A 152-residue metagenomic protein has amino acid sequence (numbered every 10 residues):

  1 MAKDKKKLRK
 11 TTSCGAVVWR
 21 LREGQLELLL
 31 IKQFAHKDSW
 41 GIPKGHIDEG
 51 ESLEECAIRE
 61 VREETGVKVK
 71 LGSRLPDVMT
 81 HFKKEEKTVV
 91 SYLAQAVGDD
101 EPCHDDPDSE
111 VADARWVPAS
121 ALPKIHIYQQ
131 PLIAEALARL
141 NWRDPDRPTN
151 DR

Functional and structural regions predicted by a protein language model:
A2-I42, S73: N-terminal strand-loop-strand
V17-E23, V97-D99, W142: Short regulatory "switch" loops immediately downstream of catalytic or recognition motifs within protein catalytic
I47-A136: Unchanged
G66, W142-P145: A generic secondary-structure boundary signal that marks alpha-helix termini
E135-R143: C-terminal alpha-helix
P145-R152: Short, basic, low-complexity termini and linkers enriched in Ser/Thr/Gly/Pro that act as targeting/leader peptides
